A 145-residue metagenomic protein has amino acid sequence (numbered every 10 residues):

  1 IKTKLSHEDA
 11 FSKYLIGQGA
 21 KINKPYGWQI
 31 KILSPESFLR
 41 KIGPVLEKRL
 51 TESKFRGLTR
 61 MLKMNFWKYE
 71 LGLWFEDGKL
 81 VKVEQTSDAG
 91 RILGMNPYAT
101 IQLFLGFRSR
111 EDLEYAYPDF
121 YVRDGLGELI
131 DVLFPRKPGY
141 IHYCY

Functional and structural regions predicted by a protein language model:
I1-Y145: Intrinsically disordered, low-complexity, positively biased terminal segments
